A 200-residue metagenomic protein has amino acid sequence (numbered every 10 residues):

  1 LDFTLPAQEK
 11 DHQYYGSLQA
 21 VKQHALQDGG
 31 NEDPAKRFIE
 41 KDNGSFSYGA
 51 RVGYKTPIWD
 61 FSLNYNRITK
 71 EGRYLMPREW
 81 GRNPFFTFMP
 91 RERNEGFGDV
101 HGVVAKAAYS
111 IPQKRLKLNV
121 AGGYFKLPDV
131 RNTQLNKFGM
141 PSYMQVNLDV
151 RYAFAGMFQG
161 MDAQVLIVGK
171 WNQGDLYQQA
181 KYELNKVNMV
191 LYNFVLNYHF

Functional and structural regions predicted by a protein language model:
L1, P57-W59, H101-V103, K114-L118 (+3 more regions): Outer-envelope beta-barrel architecture signal
L1-F3, V52, F61-L63, A107 (+4 more regions): Membrane-embedded beta-strand positions of outer-membrane beta-barrel proteins
F3-E9, T56-I58, Y65-E71, R82 (+6 more regions): Transmembrane beta-strands of outer-membrane beta-barrel pores
Q8-E40, Y74-P90: Solvent-exposed loop segments that connect transmembrane elements
D11-Y15, N64, R73-P77, V130-Q134 (+1 more regions): Outer-membrane beta-barrel and related beta-rich outer-membrane complex signature in Gram-negative bacteria
R37-G44, N94-D99, N136-S142, E183-V190: Replace "Gram-negative outer membrane beta-barrel proteins" with "bacterial and organellar outer membrane beta-barrel
I39-D99: Long, well-ordered mid-to-C-terminal structural blocks that present hydrophobic/aromatic surfaces
A105, K186-F200: Outer-membrane beta-barrel "beta-signal"
